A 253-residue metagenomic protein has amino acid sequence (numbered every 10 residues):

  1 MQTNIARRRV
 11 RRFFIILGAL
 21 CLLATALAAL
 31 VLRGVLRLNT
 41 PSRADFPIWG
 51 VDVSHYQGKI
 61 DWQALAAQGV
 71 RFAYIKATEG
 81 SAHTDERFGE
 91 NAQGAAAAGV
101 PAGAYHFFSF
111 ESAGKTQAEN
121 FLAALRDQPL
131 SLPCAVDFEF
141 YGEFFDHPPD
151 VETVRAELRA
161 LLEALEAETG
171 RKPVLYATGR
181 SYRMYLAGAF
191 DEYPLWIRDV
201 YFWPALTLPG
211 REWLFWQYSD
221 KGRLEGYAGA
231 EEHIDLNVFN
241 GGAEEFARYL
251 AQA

Functional and structural regions predicted by a protein language model:
Q2-T25: N-terminal Sec-pathway targeting helices
A24-S42: Membrane-interface motif at the C-terminal end of an N-terminal transmembrane signal
V35, R43-Q63, K76-L162, E166-E168: Substrate-binding cleft of extracellular glycoside hydrolase catalytic domains
D45-G58, Q63, F190-D191, L195-A253: Functionally critical loop-and-helix segments that line ligand-binding/catalytic clefts of soluble enzyme domains
A64-V70: A short, Lys/Arg-enriched amphipathic alpha-helix followed by its capping loop at the start of a domain
R71, P101, K172: Residue-level detector of anion-binding/catalytic polar loops
A73-K76, G103, P194-R198: Short hydrophobic/aromatic-enriched beta-strand-loop microsegments
P133-P209: Catalytic domains of cell-wall/extracellular-matrix polysaccharide-remodeling enzymes, centered on de-N-acetylation
